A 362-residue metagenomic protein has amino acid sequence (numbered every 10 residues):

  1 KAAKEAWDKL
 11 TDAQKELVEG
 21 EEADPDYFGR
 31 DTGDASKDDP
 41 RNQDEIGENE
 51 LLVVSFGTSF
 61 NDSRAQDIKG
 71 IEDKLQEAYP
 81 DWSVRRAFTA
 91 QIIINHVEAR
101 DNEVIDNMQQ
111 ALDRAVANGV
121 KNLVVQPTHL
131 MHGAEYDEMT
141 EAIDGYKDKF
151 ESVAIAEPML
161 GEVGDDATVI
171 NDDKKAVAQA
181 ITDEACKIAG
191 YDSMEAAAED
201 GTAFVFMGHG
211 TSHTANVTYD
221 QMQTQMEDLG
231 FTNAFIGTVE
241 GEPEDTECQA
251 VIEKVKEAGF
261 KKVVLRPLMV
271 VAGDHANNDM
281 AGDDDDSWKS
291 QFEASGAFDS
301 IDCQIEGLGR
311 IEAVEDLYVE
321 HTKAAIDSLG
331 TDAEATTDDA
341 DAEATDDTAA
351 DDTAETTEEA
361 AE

Functional and structural regions predicted by a protein language model:
K1-S36: Beta-rich interaction/scaffold domains
K4, E334-T337, A342-E343, D347-T348: Short linear motifs centered on Gly/Pro in flexible linkers and helix caps
D26-D338: Extended amphipathic ligand-handling, pore-lining, and cofactor/metal-binding catalytic surfaces
E343-E362: Long, low-complexity, intrinsically disordered segments
